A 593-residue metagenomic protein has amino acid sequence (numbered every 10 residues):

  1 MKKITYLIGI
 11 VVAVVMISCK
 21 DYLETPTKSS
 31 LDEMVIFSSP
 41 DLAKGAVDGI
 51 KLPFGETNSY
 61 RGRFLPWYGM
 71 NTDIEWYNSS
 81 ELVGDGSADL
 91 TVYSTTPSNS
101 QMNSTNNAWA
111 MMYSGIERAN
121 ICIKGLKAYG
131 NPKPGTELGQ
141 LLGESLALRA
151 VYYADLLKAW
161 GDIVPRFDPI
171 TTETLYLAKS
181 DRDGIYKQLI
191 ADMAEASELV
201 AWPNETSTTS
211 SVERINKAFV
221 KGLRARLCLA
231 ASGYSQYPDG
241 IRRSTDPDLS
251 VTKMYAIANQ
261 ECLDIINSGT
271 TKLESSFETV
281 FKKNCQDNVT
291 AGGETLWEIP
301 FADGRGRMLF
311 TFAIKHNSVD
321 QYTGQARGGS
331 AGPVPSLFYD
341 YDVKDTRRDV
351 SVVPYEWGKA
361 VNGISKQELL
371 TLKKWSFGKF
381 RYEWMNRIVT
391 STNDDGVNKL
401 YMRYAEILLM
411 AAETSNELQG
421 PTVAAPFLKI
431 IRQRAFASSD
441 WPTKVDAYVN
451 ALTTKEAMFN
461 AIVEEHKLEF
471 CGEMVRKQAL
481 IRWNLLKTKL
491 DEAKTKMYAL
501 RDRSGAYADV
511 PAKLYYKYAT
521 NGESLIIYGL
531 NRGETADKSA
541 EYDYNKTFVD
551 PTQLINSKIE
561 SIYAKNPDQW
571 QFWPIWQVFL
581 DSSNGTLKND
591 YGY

Functional and structural regions predicted by a protein language model:
M1-S29, A479-R482: Bacterial Sec-dependent N-terminal signal peptides
I4-G9, G130-L146, A256-N259, L263 (+3 more regions): Secondary-structure transition into beta-strands, especially the periplasmic turns and strand N-termini that construct
K20-D89, I163, Y186, M193-L199 (+2 more regions): An aromatic- and glycine-enriched ligand-binding surface/loop that stacks and positions planar moieties
K44-N58, E81-W160, T174-K187, A191-T209 (+6 more regions): Conserved, well-structured interaction surfaces
S87-T95, Y339-Y404, N584, K588-Y593: Flexible, polar/acidic helix-loop-strand segments at domain edges
M112-G115, Q188-I190, S211, K282-A313 (+1 more regions): Long, intrinsically disordered, low-complexity segments
T136-G143, T206-V220, E278, N450-L452: A glycine-rich, coil/turn loop motif that links secondary-structure elements
D155, A159, A230, Y234-Y237 (+4 more regions): Alpha-helix C-terminal capping/termination sites
